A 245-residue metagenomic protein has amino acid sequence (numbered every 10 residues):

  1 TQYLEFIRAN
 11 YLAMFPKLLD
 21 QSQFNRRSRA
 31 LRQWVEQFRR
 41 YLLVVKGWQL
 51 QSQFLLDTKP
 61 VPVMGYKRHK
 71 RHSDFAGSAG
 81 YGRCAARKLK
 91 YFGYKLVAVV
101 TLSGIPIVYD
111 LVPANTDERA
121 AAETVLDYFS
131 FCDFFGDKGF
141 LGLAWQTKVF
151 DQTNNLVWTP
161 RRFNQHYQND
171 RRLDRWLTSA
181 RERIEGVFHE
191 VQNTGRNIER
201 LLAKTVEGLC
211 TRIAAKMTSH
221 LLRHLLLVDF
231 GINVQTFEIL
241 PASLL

Functional and structural regions predicted by a protein language model:
T1-L245: Short alpha-helical elements
